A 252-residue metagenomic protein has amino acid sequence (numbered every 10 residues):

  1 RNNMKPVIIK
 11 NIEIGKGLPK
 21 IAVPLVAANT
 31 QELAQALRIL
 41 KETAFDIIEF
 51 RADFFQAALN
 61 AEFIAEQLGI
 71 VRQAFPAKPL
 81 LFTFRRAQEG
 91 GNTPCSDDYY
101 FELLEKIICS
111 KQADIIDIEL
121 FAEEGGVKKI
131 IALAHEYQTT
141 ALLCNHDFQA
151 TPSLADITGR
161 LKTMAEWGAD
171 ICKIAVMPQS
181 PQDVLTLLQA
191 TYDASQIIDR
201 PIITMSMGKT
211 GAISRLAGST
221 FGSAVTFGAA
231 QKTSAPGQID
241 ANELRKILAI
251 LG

Functional and structural regions predicted by a protein language model:
R1-N3: Short, Lys/Arg-enriched N-terminal segments with co-localized hydrophobic residues within the first ~10-30 amino acids
K5-P6, G17-E136, H146-A150: Active-site beta->alpha loop and helix N-cap motifs at the rims of alpha/beta catalytic domains
V7-I9, P201: Short secondary-structure boundary micro-motifs
K10-K16: Short boundary motifs at domain starts and secondary-structure transition points
I115, L120-G252: Catalytic alpha/beta core domains of metabolic enzymes, predominantly
